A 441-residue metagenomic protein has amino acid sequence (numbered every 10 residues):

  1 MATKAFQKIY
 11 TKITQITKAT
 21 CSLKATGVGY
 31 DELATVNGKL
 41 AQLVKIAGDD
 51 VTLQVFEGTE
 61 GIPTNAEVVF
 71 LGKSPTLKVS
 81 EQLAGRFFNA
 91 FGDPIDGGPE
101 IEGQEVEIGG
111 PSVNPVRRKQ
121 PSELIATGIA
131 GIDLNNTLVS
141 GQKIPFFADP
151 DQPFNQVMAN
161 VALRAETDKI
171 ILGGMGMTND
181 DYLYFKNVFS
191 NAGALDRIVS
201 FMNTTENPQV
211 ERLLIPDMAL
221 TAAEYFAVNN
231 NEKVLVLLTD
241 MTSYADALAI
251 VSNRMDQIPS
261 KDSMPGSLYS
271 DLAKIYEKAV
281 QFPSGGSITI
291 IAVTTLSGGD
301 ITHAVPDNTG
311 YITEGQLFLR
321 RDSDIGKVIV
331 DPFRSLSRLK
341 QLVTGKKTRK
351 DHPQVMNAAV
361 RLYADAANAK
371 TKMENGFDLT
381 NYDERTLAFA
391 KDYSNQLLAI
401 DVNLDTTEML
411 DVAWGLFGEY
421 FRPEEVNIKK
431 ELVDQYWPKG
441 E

Functional and structural regions predicted by a protein language model:
M1-R86, F91-I95: N-terminal accessory targeting/assembly segments
I9, K39, T64, L83 (+4 more regions): Residue-level signal for beta-strand positions within conserved beta-sheet cores that form or flank
I9, T17, Y30, L83 (+5 more regions): A generic structural signal for well-ordered coil/turn residues at beta-strand boundaries that shape enzyme active-site
K18, G48, G92, V113 (+3 more regions): Residues that form or immediately flank small-molecule/cofactor binding pockets and catalytic motifs
I46, F56, A90, P111 (+3 more regions): Generic beta-structure capping elements
A66-V68, Q82, I95-Q142, N155-N160 (+2 more regions): P-loop NTPase nucleotide-binding/switch module
P75-V79, P94-P99, V116-S122, N230 (+2 more regions): Active-site phosphate-binding and catalytic loops of NTP-dependent enzymes
L134-T137, G141-E441: P-loop NTPase catalytic core
